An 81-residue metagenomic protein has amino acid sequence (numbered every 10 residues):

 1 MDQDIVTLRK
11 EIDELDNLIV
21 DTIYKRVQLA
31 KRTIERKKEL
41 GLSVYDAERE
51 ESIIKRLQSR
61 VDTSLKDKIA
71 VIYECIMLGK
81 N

Functional and structural regions predicted by a protein language model:
M1-N81: Domain-level signature for soluble enzymes in the chorismate/prephenate branch of the shikimate pathway
